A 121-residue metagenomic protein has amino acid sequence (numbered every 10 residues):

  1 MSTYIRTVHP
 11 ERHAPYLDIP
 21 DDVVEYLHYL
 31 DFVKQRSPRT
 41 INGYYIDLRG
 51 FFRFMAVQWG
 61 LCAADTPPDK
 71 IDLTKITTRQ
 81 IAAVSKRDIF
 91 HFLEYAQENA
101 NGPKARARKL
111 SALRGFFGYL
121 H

Functional and structural regions predicted by a protein language model:
S2-H13, V23-R39, L48-H121: N-terminal core-binding DNA-recognition domain of tyrosine recombinases/integrases
P20: Conserved tyrosine-mediated DNA breakage-rejoining catalytic core shared by Y-recombinases
